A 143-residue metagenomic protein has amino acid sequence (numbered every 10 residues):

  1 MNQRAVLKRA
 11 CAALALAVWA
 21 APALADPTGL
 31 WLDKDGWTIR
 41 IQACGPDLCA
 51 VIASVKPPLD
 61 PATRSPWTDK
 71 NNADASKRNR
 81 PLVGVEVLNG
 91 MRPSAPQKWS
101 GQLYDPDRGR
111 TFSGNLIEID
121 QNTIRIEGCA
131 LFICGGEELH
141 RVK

Functional and structural regions predicted by a protein language model:
N2-A12: Bacterial N-terminal signal peptides that target proteins for export
A15, A20-P22: N-terminal signal peptide c-region/cleavage motif recognized by signal peptidases
P22-L30, C134: N-terminal helix-cap/turn-to-beta initiation motif at the start of protein domains
T28, D33-D105, T111-G114: Central antiparallel beta-sheet cores of small beta-barrel/beta-sandwich binding domains
K34-G36, Q121, C134: Extracytoplasmic
P106-R108, S113-L116, T123-E137: Short, exposed beta-strand-loop hairpins at the edges of beta-sheets in extracellular/periplasmic proteins
E138-K143: Short beta-strand-to-coil "C-cap" segments at the C-terminal boundary of structured domains/repeats, marking
